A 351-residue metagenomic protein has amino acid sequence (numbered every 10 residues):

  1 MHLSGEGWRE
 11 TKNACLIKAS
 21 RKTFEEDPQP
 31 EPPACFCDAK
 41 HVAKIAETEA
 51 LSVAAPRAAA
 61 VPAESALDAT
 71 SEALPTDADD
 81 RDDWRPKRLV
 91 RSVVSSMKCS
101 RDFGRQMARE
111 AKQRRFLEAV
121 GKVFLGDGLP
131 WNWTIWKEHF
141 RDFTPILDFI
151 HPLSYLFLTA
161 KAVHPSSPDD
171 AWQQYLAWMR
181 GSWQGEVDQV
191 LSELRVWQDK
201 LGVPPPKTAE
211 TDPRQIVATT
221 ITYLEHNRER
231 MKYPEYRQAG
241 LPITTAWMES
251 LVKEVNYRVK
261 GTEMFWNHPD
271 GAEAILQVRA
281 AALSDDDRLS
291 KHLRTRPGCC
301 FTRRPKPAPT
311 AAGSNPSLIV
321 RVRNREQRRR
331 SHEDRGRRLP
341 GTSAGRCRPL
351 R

Functional and structural regions predicted by a protein language model:
M1-R351: Catalytic center-proximal scaffold of phosphoryl-transfer enzymes
